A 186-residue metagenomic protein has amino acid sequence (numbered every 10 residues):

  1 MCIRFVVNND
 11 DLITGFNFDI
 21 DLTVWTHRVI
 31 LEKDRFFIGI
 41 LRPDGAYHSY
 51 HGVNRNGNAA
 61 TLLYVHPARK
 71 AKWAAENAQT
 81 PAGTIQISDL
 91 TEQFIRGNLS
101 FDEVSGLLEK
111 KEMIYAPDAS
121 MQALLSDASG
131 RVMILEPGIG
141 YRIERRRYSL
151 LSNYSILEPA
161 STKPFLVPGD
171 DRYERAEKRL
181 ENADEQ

Functional and structural regions predicted by a protein language model:
M1-E92, M121, D127-Q186: C-terminal, well-structured catalytic/ligand-binding subdomain of enzymes
I87-G106: A gly/proline- and charged-residue-enriched helix-loop-helix capping module
F101-E112, E185-Q186: Short, well-structured alpha-helical segments that form the helix of a local strand-helix-strand
M113-S120: Short arginine-rich
